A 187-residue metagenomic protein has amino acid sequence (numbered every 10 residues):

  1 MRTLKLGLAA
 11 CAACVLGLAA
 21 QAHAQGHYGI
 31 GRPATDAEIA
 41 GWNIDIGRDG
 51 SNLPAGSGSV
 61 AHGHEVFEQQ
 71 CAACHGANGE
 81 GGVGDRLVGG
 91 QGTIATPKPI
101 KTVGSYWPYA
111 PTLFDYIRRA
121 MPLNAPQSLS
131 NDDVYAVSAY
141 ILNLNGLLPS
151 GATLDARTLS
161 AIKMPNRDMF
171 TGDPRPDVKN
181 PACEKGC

Functional and structural regions predicted by a protein language model:
M1-A10: Bacterial N-terminal signal peptides that target proteins for export
C14-H23: C-terminal segment of classical bacterial N-terminal signal peptides
G29-V66, P122-P126: Electrostatic cytochrome c docking/interface patches
E38, S59, Y109, L113 (+1 more regions): Stable alpha-helical elements in mature extracytoplasmic
N43, A55-G82, V88-G89: Sequence/structural segment immediately N-terminal to covalent heme-attachment motifs in c-type and related
G47, E68, A72, G76 (+2 more regions): Sec-exported extracytoplasmic/periplasmic mature domains
H64, E80-R118, P122, A156: Gly/Gly-Pro-rich "capping" loops immediately C-terminal to redox-active cysteine motifs in periplasmic/lumenal
L129-C187: Flexible coil segments in periplasmic/lumen-exposed cytochrome c-class electron-transfer proteins
